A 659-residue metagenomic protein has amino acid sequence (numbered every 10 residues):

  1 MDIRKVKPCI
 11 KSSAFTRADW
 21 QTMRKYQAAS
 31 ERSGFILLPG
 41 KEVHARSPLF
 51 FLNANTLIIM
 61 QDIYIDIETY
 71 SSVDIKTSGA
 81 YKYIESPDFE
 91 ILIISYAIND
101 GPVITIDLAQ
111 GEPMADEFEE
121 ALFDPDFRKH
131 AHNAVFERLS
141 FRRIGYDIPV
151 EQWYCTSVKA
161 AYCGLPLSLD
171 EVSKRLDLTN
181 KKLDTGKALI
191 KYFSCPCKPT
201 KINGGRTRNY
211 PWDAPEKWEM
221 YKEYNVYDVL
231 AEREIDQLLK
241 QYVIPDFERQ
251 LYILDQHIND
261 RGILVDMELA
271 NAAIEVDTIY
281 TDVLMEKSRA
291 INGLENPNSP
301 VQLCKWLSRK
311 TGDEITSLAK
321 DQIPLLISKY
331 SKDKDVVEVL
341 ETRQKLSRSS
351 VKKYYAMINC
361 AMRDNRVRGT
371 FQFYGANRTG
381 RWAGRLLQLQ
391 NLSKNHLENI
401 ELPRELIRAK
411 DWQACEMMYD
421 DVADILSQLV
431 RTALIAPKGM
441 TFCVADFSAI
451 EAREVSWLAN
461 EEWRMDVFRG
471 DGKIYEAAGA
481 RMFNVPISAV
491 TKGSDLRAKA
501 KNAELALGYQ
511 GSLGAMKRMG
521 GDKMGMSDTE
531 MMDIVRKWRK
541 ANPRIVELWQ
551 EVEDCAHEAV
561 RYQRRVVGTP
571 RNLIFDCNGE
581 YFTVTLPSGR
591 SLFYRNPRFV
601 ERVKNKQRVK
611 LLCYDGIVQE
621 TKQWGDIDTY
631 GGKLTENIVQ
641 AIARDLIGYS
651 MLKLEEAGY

Functional and structural regions predicted by a protein language model:
N55-M60, E120-F123, I425-T441, L652-E656: A short acidic-Thr-Gly-centered motif at the start of a beta-strand
I59-I75, I93-S95, K181, A188-L426 (+4 more regions): Conserved "right-hand" nucleotidyltransferase catalytic core of DNA-directed polymerases
Y64-I65, H132, Q152-C155, L434-I450: Conserved catalytic palm subdomain of right-hand nucleotidyl-transferase polymerases, strongest for RNA-directed enzymes
S86-K240, E398, G472, A478-F483 (+1 more regions): Active-site-proximal helix-loop-helix substrate-binding element of RNase H-like nuclease domains
V135-Y146, C163, K305-S308, S448-E462: Short active-site loop/helix that positions an aromatic residue
L239-L251, L646-Y659: Active-site palm subdomain of RNA-directed nucleic acid polymerases
A478-K492, K610-R644, G648-G658: Generic long, charged, amphipathic alpha-helical segments
